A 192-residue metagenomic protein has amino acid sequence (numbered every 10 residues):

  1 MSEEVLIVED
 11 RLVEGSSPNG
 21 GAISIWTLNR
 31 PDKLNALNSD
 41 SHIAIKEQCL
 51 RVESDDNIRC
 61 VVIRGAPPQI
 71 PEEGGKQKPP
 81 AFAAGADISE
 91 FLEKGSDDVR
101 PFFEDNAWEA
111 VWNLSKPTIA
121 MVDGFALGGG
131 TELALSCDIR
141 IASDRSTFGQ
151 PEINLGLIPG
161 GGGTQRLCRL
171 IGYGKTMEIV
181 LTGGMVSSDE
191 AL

Functional and structural regions predicted by a protein language model:
M1-E72: Conserved CoA-thioester-binding segment of acyl-CoA-metabolizing enzymes
W26, R30, A44-I45, I63 (+5 more regions): Terminal peptide-recognition signature
N29, R64, K94, S143 (+1 more regions): Conserved residues at the C-terminal ends of beta-strands
A36-S39, A84, E93, L181-T182: Phosphate-coordinating loops and pocket residues in cytosolic domains that bind phosphorylated ligands
I43, N57, G65-A110, A126 (+1 more regions): Glycine- (often His-adjacent) and acidic-residue-rich active-site loop that binds/positions the CoA thioester
A110-L192: Crotonase-fold acyl-CoA enzyme core
